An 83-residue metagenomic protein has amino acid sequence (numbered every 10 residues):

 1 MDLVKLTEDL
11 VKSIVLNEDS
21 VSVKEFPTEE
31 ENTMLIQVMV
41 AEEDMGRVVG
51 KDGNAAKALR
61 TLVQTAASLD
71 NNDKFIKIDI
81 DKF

Functional and structural regions predicted by a protein language model:
M1-M45, K57-F83: RNA-contacting regions in translation and RNA-metabolism proteins, encompassing KH/S1 modules where present
G46-N54: Amphipathic, hydrophobic secondary-structure cores in small proteins
